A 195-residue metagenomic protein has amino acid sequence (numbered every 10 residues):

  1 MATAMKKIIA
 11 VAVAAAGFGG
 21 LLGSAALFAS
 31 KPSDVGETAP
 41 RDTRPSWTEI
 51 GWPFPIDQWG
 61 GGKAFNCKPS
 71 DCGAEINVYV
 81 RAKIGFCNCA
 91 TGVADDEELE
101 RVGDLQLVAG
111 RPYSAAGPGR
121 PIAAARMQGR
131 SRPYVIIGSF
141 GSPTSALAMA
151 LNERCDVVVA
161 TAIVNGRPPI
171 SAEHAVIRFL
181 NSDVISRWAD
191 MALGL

Functional and structural regions predicted by a protein language model:
K6-K7, R154-L195: Surface-exposed amphipathic alpha-helical segments
K7-S30: Hydrophobic membrane-insertion alpha-helices, especially the h-region of bacterial N-terminal signal peptides
A29-P45: Ser/Thr/Pro/Gly-rich low-complexity linker/stalk segments immediately outside membranes or between
G51-L99: Secretory pathway targeting signatures of secreted, lumenal, and periplasmic proteins
G62-A64, G73, A90, F140-A148 (+1 more regions): Short, surface-exposed coil-to-beta transition loops
R81-G85, I137-S142, L151-D156, T161-P168: Short, flexible beta-strand-to-coil junctions
I84-A123: Structured, soluble extracytoplasmic/luminal domains of envelope-associated proteins
A109-R154: Signature of long, low-cysteine stretches enriched in small and polar/charged residues
